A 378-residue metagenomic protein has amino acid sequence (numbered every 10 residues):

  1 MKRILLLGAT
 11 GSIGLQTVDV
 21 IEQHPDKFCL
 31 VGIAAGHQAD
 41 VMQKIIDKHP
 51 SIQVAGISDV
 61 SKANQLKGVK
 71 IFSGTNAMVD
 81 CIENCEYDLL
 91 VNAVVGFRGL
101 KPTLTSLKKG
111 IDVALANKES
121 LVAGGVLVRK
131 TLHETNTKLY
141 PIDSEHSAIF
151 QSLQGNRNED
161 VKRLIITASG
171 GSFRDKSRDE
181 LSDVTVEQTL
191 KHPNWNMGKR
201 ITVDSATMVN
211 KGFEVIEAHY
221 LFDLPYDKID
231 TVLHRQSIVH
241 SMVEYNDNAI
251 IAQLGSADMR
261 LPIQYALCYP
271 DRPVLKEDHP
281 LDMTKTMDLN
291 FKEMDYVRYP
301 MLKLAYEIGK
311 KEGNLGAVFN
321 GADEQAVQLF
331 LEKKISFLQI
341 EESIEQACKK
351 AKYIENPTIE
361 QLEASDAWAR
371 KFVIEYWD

Functional and structural regions predicted by a protein language model:
M1-D378: Catalytic, metal-anchored helix/loop core of enzyme active sites in primary metabolism
